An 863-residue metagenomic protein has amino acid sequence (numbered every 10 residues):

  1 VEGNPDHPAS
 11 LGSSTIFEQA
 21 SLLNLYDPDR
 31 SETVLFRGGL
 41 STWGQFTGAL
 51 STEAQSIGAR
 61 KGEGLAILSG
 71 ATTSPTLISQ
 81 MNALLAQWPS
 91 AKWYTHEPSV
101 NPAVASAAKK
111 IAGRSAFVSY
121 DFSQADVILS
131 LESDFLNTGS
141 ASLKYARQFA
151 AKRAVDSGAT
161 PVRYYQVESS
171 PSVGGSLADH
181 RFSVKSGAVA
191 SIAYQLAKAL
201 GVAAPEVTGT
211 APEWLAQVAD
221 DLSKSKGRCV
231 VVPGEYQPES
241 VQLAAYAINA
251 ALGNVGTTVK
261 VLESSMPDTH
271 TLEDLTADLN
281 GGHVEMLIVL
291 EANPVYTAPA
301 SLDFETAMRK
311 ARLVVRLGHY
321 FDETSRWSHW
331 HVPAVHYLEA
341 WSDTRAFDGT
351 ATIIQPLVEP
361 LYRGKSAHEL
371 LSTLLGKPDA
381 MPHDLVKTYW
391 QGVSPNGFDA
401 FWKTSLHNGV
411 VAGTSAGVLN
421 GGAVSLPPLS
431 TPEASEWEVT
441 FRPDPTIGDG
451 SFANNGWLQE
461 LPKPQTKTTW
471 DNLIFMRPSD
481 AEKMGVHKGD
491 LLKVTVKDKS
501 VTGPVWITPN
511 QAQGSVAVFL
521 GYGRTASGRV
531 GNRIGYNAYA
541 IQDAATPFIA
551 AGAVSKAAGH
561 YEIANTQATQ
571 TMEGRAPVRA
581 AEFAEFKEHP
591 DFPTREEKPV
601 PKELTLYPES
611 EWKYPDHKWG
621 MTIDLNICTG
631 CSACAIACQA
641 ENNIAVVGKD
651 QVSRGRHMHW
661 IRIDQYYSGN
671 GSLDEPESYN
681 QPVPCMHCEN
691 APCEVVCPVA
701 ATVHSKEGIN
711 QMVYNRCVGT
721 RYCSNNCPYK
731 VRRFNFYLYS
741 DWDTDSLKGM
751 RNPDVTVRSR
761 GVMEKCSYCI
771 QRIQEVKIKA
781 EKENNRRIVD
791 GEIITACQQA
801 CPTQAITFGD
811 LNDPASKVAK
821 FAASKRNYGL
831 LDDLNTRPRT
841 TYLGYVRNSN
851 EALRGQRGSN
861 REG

Functional and structural regions predicted by a protein language model:
V1-G209, A216, T469-F475, S479-Q711 (+2 more regions): N-terminal export/assembly segments and adjacent metallocofactor-ligating motifs of anaerobic energy-metabolism
S69, Y120-V127, V162, Q166 (+1 more regions): Domain-level signature for respiratory redox metalloenzymes
